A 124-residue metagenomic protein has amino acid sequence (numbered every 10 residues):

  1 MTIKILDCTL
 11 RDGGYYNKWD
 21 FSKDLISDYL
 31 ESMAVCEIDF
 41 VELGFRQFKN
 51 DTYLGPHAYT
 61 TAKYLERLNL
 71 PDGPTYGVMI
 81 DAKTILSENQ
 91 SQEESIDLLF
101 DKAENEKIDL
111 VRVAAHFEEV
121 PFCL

Functional and structural regions predicted by a protein language model:
M1-T2, K107: A generic secondary-structure signal marking the coil-to-beta-strand transition
T2-L43, K49-L54, Y59-L68: Conserved N-terminal beta1-alpha1 strand-loop-helix module at the mouth
F40, F45-L124: Active-site beta->alpha loop and helix N-cap motifs at the rims of alpha/beta catalytic domains
